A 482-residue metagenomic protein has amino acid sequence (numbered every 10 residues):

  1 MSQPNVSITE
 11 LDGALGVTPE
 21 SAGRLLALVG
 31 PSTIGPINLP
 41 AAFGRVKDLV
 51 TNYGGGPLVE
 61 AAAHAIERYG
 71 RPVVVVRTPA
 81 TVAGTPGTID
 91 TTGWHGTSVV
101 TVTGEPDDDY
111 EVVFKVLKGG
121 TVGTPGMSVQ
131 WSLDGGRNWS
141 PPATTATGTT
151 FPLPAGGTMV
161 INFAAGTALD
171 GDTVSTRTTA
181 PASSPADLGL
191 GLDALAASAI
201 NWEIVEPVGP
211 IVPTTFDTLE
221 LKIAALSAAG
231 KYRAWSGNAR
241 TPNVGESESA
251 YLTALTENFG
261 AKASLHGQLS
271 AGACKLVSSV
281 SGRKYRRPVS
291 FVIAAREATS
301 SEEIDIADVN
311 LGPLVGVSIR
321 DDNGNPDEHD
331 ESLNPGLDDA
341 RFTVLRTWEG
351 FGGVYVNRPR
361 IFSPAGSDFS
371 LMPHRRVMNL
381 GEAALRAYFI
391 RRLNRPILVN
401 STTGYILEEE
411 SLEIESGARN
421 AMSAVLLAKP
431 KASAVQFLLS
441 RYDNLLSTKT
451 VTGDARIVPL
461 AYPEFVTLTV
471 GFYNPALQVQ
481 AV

Functional and structural regions predicted by a protein language model:
M1-L25, S32-I37, A41-A273: Polar low-complexity, Ser/Thr/Gly/Ala/Asp/Asn-rich disordered segments used for subunit assembly and tip/surface
G13, D134-R137, T147, G156 (+4 more regions): Intrinsic-disorder/low-complexity loop/linker signature
A27-V29, A41-G44, E67-G70, A196-V399 (+3 more regions): A glycine- and small-residue-enriched flexible loop/hinge signal that marks low-structured segments
L58, V317, N420-A424: Short, intrinsically disordered, mixed-charge
D108-Y110, P125-M127, N201, S433 (+2 more regions): Residues at beta-strand starts and edge strands
G120-G135, Y355-A365, F465-T467: Short, well-ordered strand-loop elements centered on a beta-strand within folded domains, enriched for acidic residues
I406-V458: C-terminal structured domain segments
R441-V482: C-terminal edge-of-domain segments
